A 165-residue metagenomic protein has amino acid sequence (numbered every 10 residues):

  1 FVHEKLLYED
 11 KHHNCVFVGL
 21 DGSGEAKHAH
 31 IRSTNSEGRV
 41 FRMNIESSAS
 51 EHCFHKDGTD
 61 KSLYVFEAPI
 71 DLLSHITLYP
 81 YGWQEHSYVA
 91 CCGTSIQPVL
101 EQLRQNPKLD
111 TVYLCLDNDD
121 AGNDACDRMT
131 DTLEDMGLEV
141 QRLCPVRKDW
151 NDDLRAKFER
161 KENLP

Functional and structural regions predicted by a protein language model:
F1-D10: Short, basic/aromatic recognition patches
D10-Q105: Phosphate-handling DNA/RNA-contact segment within nucleic-acid enzymes
T77-P165: TOPRIM fold recognition
